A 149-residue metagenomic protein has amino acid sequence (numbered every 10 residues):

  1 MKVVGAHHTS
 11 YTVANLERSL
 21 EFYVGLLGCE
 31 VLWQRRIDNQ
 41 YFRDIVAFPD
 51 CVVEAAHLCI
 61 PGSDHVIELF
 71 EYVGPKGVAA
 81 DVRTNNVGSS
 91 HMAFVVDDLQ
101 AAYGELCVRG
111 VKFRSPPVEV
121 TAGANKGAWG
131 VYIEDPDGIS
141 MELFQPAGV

Functional and structural regions predicted by a protein language model:
V4, A47-P49, V73: Generic, ordered loop/turn and secondary-structure boundary motif
A6, S10, V53, V66-L69 (+2 more regions): Short, structured motif recognition centered on aromatic/hydrophobic residues
T12-D64, A101, V108, K126 (+1 more regions): Core segments of cupin and vicinal oxygen chelate
V13-E17, S63-V66, E71-D137: Vicinal oxygen chelate
N39, G74, A147-V149: A short acidic/small-residue loop/turn micro-motif
A56-D64, S140-V149: Short, basic, helix/turn surface patches
